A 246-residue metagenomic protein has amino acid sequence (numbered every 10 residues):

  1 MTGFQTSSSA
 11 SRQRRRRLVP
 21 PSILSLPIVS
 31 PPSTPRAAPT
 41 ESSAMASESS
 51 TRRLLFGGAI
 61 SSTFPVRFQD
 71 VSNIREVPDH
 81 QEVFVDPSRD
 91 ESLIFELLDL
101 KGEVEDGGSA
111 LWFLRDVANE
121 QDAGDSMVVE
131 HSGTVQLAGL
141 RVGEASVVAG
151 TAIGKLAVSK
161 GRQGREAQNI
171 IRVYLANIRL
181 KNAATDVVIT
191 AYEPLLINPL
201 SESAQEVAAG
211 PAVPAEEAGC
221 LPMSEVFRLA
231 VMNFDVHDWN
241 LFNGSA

Functional and structural regions predicted by a protein language model:
T2-L18, L24-L54: Plant-biased recognition of short, low-complexity, intrinsically disordered N-terminal tails
A46-P78, V83-V85, A110-V128: N-terminal "mature-domain start" segment
S47-E48, L55, Q69-D70, V158-G164 (+2 more regions): Eukaryotic intrinsically disordered and solvent-exposed regulatory patches
P65, L98, I178, A183 (+2 more regions): Structured beta-strand/turn binding interfaces of compact recognition modules in eukaryotic regulators
D70-N73, V77-H80, S92-I94, G102-D106 (+4 more regions): Eukaryotic short linear interaction motifs
V85-S126, E130-S132, P199: A short acidic-to-branched-hydrophobic micro-motif
L111-A184: Signature of long, low-cysteine stretches enriched in small and polar/charged residues
I189-A246: Surface-exposed amphipathic alpha-helical segments
